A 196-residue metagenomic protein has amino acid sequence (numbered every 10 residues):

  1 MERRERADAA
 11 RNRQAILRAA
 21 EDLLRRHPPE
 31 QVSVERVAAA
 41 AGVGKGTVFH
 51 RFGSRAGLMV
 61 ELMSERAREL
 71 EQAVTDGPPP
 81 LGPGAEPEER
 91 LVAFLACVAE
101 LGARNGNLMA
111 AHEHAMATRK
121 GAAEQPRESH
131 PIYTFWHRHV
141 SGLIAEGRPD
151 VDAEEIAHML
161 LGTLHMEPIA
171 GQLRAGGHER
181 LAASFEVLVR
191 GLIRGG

Functional and structural regions predicted by a protein language model:
M1-A40, G57-V60: Basic, helix-initiating cap at the start of DNA-binding domains
E2, R138-A153, M159, I169-G196: C-terminal peripheral helix-coil segments that are non-catalytic and often amphipathic
E30-Q31, R51, P149: Flexible coil/turn residues that form the inter-helical turn or adjacent wing/linker of helix-turn-helix
A41-F52: Short hydrophobic/aromatic patch on the recognition helix
E61, T75-R104, A157: Hydrophobic alpha-helical connector segments
S64-E71: Short, basic, alpha-helical segments at the C-terminal edge of helix-turn-helix-like DNA-binding modules
E71, L101, R119-R148, E154-H158 (+1 more regions): Amphipathic alpha-helical packing segments from all-alpha helical-bundle domains
E71, N107-E113, Q172-L173: Short, hydrophobic secondary-structure boundary micro-motifs
